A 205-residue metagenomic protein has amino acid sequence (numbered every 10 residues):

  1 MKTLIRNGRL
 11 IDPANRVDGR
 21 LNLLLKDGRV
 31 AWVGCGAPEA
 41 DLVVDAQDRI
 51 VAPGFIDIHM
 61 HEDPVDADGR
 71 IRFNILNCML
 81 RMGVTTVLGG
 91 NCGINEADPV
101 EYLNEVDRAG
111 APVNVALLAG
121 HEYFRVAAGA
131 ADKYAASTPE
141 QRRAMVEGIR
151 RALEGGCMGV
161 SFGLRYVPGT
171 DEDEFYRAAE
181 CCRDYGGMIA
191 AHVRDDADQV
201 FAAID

Functional and structural regions predicted by a protein language model:
M1-L4, R9-P53: Histidine-rich, glycine-flanked metal-binding segment
T3-R6, P38-R81, T85: Replace "His-x-His-based motif
G8, G28, D48, H59 (+4 more regions): Divalent metal-coordination and catalytic microenvironments
P13, P53, D63-V65, G89 (+2 more regions): Conserved protein kinase catalytic core
V17, D66-R70, E172, F201: Short, solvent-exposed loop/turn segments at secondary-structure boundaries
M60, D68-S161, A179-G186: Divalent-metal coordination cores built from histidine and acidic residues
H61-D63, C92, G120-F124, R165-V167 (+1 more regions): Active-site beta-loop-alpha junctions enriched in small/polar residues
V160-D205: Active-site core of metal-dependent hydrolases
